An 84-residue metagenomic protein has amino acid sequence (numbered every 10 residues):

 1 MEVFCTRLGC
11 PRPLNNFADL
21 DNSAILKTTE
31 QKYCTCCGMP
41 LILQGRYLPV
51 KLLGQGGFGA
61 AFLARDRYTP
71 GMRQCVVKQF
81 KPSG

Functional and structural regions predicted by a protein language model:
M1-L41: Juxta-kinase regulatory segment immediately upstream of eukaryotic protein kinase catalytic domains
C5, F62-A64: Short beta-strand element of the conserved SAM-dependent methyltransferase core
E30, G45, G71-R73: Residue-level signal for beta-strand positions within conserved beta-sheet cores that form or flank
L43, L48-P49: Short linear X-Pro dipeptides
V50-G57, A61: Protein kinase glycine-rich loop
L63, G71-G84: Glycine-rich ATP phosphate-binding loop
